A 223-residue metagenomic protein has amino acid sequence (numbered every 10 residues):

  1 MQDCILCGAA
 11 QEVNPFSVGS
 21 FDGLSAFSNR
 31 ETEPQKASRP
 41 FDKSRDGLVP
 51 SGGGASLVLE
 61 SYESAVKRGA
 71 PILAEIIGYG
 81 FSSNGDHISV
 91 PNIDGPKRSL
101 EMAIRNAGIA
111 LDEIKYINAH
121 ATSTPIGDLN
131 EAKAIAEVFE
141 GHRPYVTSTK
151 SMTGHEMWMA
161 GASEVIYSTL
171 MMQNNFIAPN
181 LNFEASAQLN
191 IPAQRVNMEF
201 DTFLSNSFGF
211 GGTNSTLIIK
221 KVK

Functional and structural regions predicted by a protein language model:
M1-S64, W158-K223: Conserved beta-strand-centric core segments of catalytic alpha/beta enzyme folds
L24, A103, A134-V138: Alpha-helical structural signal in soluble globular domains
T32-A107, Y116: Condensing-enzyme catalytic core mediating Claisen C-C bond formation in acyl metabolism
P71-E75, I109-E113, Y145, A178-L181: Flexible, glycine/charged-enriched surface loops at secondary-structure junctions
G85-P96, S123-F139, E156-S163, Q194: Short glycine/threonine-rich loop-to-helix capping motif typified by GTGT followed within a few residues by an Asp-Pro
E101, K115, A136, T147 (+3 more regions): Generic hydrophobic alpha-helical scaffold/packing signal
H120: Glycine-centered flexible beta-alpha turn that most often forms the glycine-rich phosphate-binding loop
H142-G154: Conserved phosphate-binding/catalytic loops in two-lobed NTP-binding clefts
